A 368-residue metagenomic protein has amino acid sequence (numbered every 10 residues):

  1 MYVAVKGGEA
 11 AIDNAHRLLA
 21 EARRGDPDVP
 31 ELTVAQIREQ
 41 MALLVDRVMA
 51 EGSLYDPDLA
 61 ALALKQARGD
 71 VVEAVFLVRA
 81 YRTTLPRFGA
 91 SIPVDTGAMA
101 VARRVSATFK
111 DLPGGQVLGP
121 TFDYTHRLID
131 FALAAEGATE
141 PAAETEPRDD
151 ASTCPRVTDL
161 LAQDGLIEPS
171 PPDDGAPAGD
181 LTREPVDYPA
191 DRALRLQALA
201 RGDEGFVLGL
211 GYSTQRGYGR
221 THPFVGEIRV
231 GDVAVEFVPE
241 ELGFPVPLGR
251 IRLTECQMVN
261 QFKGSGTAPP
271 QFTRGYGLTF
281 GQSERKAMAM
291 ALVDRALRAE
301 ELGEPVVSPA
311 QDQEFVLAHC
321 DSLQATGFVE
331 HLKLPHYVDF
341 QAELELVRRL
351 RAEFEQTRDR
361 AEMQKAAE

Functional and structural regions predicted by a protein language model:
M1-M49, M99-G119, D123: N-terminal, Lys/Arg-enriched amphipathic/low-complexity engagement segments that precede the first folded domain
Y2, K6-E9, G52-D56, D70-V78 (+2 more regions): Proteins with a high burden of low-complexity, intrinsically disordered sequence enriched in S/T/G/P/A and R, requiring
A22, D58-L62, A74, Y81-F88 (+5 more regions): Generic marker of "main functional regions" within proteins
P27, A60, A67, G97-A100: Aromatic-enriched hydrophobic runs in primary sequence
V34-D58, A63-P86, P93: Hydrophobic alpha-helical segments, chiefly the membrane-spanning helices and signal/signal-anchor peptides
R87, P93-C154: Helix-turn-helix/homeodomain-like alpha-helical modules used for DNA recognition and transcription-factor dimerization
P141-E368: Acidic, serine/proline-rich low-complexity intrinsically disordered regions
